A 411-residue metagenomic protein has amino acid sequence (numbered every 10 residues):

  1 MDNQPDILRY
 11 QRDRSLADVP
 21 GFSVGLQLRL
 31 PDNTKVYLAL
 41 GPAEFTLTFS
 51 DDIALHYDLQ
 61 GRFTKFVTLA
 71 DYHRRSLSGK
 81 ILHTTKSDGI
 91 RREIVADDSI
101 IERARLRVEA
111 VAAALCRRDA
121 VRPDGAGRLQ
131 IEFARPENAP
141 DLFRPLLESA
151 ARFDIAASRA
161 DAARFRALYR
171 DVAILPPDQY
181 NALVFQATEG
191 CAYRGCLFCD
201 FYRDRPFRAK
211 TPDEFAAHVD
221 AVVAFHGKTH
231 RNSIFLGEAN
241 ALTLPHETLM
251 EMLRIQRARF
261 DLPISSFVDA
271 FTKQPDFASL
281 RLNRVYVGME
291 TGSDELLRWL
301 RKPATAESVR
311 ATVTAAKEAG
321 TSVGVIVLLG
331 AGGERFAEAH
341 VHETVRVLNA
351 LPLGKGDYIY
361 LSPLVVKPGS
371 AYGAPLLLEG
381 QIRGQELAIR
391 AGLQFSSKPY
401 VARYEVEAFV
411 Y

Functional and structural regions predicted by a protein language model:
D2-Q27, K35-Y37, P42-H56, Q60-L82 (+2 more regions): C-terminal accessory regions of radical SAM enzymes
Y37-F185, R203, F225-T229: N-terminal [4Fe-4S]-dependent radical SAM core
V108, P212-A221, E247-R254, T305-A311 (+2 more regions): Well-ordered, non-membrane alpha-helical segments in soluble/globular domains
P176-E214: Canonical Radical SAM [4Fe-4S] cluster-binding loop centered on the CxxxCxxC motif and its immediate flanking residues
Q179, G227-R231, K317-E318, G354-G356: Short helix-terminating capping/connector loops at secondary-structure junctions
G190-R194, E290-G292, L364: Short connector loops/turns at beta-strand edges and beta->alpha or beta->beta junctions
F201-H218, V222-H246, Q256-Q274, L282-V309 (+2 more regions): Core AdoMet radical
R284, E307-S370, E386-Y404: Conserved C-terminal portion of the radical SAM core fold that forms the substrate/S-adenosylmethionine-binding
